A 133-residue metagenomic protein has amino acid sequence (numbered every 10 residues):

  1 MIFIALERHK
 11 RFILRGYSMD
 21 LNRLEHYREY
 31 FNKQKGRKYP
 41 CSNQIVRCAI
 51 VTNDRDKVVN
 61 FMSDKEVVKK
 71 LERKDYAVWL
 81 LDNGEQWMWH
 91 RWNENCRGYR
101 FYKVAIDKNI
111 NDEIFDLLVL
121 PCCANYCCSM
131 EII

Functional and structural regions predicted by a protein language model:
M1-I133: Short, flexible loop motifs at catalytic/binding sites
